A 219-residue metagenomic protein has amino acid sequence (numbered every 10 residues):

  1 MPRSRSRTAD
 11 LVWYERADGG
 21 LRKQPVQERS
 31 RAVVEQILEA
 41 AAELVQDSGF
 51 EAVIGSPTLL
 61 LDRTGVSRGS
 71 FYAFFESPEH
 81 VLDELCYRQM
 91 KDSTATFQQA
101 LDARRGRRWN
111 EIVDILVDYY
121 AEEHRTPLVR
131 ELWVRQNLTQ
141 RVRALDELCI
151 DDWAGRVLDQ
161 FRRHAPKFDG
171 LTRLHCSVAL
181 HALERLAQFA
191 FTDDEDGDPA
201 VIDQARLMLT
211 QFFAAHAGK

Functional and structural regions predicted by a protein language model:
M1-E51, L59: Basic, helix-initiating cap at the start of DNA-binding domains
R5, D10, Y14, Y119-E122 (+3 more regions): Hydrophobic alpha-helical segments that form the core of small-molecule binding pockets and/or dimer interfaces
R31-A42, Q46, F74-Q98, V117: An amphipathic alpha-helix adjacent to DNA-recognition modules
L44-H80: Helix-turn-helix
E84, Q98-H124: Hydrophobic alpha-helical connector segments
T94-A95, D118, Q140-A165, R173-S177 (+2 more regions): Amphipathic alpha-helical packing segments from all-alpha helical-bundle domains
F97-R105, E131-N137, A187-D194: Secondary-structure edge/capping motif, primarily at the C-terminal ends of alpha-helices and the immediately following
N110-E111, R125-G155: Short secondary-structure transition hinges
